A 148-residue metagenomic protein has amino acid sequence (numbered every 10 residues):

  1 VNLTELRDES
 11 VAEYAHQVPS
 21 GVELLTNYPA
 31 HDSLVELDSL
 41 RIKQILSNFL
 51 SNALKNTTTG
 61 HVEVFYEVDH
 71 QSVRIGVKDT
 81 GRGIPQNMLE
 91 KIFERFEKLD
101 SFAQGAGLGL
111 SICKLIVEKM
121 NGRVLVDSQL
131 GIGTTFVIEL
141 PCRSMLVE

Functional and structural regions predicted by a protein language model:
V1-A12: A conserved beta-strand-to-alpha-helix junction within the catalytic ATP-binding
P19-S33: Conserved catalytic submotifs in the C-terminal HATPase_c
A53-L54: Short helix-loop "hinge" at the ATP-lid/N-box region of the Bergerat-fold HATPase_c
H61-Q71: Short beta-strand/loop element within the Bergerat-fold HATPase_c
I84-F96: Short conserved segment of the HATPase_c
G109, C113: Short alpha-helical Gxxx[C/S/T] motif in the catalytic ATP-binding
